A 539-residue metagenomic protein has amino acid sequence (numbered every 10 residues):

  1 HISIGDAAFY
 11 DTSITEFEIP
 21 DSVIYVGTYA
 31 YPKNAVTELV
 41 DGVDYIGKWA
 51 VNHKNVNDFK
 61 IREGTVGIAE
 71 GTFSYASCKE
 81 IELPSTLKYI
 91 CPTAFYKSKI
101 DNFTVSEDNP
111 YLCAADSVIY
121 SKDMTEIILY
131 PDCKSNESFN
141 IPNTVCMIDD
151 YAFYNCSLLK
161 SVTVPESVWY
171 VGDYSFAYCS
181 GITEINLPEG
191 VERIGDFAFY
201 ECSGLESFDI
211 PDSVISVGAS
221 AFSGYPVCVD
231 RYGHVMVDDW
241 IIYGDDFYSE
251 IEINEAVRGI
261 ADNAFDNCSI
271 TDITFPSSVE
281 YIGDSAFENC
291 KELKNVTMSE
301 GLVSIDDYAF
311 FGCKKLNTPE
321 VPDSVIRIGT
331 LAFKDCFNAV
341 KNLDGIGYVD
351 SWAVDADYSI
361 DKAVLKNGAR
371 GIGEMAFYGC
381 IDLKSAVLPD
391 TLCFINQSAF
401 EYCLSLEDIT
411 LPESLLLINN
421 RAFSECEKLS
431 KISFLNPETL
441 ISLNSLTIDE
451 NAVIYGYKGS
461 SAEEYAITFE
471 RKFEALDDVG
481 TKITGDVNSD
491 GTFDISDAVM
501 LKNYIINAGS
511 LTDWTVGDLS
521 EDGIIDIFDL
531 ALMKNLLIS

Functional and structural regions predicted by a protein language model:
H1-S3, D11-Y25, K33-K48, H53-G67 (+18 more regions): Structural signature of tandem-repeat unit edges
G5-A8, T28-A30, E70-T72, P92-A94 (+15 more regions): Consensus positions within tandem repeat domains that build extended binding/scaffold surfaces
Y25, S216, R327, Y465-E470 (+1 more regions): Extracellular interaction modules
N136, E463, S510: Short, solvent-exposed loop/turn elements at domain surfaces
N444-L446, S461-E470: Short, aromatic/basic amphipathic alpha-helical patches
D478-S539: Cellulosome-associated attachment modules in secreted, modular CAZymes
